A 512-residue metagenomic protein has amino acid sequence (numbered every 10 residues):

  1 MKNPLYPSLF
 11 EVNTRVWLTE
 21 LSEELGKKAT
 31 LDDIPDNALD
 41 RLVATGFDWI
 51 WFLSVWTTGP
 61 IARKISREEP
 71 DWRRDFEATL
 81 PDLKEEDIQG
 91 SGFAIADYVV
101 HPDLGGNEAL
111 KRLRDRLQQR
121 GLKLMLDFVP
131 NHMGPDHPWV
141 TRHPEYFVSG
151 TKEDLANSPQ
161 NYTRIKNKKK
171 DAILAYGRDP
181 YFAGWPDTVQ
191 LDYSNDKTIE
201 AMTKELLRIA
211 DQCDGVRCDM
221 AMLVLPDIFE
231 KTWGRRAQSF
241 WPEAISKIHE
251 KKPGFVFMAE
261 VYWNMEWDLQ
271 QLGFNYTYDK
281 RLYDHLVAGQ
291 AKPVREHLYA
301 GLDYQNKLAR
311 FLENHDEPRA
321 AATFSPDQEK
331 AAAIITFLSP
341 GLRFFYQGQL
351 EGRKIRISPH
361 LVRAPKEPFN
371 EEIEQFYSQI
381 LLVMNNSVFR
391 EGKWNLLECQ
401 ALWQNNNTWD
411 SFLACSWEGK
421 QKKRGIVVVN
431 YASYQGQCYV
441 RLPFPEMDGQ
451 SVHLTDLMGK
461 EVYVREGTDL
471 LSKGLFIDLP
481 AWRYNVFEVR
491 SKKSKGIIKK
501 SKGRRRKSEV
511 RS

Functional and structural regions predicted by a protein language model:
M1-K495, K499-K500, R504: Active-site and adjacent substrate-binding regions of carbohydrate-active enzymes
E509-V510: Acidic, Ala/Val/Gly-enriched low-complexity intrinsically disordered segments
